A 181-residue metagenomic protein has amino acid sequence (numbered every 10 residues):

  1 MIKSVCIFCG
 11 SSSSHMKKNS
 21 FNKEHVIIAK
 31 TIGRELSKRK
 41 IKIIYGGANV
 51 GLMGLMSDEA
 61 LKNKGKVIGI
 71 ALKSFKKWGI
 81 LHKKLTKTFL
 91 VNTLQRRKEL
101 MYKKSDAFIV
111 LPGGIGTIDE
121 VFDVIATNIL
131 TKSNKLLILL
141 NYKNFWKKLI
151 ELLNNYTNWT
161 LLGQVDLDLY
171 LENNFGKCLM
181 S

Functional and structural regions predicted by a protein language model:
M1-K104, N144-M180: A cross-family phosphate/adenosyl-ligand binding-site feature
I44-Y45, P112-G113, N141: Small/polar loops that bind or transfer phosphate-bearing groups
V67, K132-K135: Short, structured loop/turn "capping" segments at alpha-beta junctions
L72-K76, P112, L136: Proline-rich low-complexity regions
R96-T131, I138: Active-site/ligand-binding-proximal alpha/beta "capping" segment
K135-Y142, L167: Short loop-to-beta-strand entry elements in the cores of soluble alpha/beta enzymes
